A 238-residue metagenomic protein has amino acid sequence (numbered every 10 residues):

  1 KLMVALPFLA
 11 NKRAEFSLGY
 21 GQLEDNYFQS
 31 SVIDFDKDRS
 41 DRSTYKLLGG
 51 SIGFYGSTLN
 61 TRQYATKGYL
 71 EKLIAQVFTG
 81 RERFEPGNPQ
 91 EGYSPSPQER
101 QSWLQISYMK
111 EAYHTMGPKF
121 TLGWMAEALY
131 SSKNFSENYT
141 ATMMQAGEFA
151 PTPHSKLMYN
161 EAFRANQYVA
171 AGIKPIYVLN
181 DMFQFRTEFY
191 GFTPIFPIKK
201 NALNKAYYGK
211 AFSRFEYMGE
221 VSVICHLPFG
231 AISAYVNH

Functional and structural regions predicted by a protein language model:
K1, S17, N26-F35, A65-K67 (+3 more regions): Outer-membrane beta-barrel translocator domains and adjoining extracellular loop/strand segments of Gram-negative
K1-L59, Q63, Q145-P151, E161-V169 (+3 more regions): Gram-negative/organellar outer-membrane beta-barrel architecture
L9-R13, G68, G117-T121, N180-Q184 (+1 more regions): Strand-connecting loop/turn motifs
S40, L47-N180, T187: C-terminal outer-membrane beta-barrel translocator/porin domains of Gram-negative envelope proteins and their
F78-G80, P194, P228: Short connector loops/turns at beta-strand edges and beta->alpha or beta->beta junctions
A162-A170, K174-G219: Outer-membrane beta-barrel transmembrane domain signature
I173, V223, A234: Hydrophobic, well-ordered secondary-structure elements that form the walls of internal hydrophobic environments
R214-G230: Short cationic/low-complexity microdomains
